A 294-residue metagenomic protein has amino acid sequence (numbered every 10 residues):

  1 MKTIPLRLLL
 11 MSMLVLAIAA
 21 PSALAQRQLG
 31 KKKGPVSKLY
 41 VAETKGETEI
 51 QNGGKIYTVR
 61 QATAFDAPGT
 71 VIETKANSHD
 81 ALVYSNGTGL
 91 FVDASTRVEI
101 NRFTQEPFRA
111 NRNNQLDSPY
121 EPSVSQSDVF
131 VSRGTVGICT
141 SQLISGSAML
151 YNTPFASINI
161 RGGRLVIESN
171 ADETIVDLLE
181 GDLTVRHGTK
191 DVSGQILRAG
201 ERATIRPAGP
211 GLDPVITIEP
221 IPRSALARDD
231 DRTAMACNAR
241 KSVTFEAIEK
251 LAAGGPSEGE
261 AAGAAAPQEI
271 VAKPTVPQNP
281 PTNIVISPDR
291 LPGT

Functional and structural regions predicted by a protein language model:
K2-V36, Y57-Q61, S85, D93 (+4 more regions): C-terminal interaction modules
P35-A64: N-terminal targeting signals for Sec/Tat export/insertion, comprising classic cleavable signal peptides
K45-T48, N77-D80, G163: Generic short beta-strand segments
G46, G134, G181-L183: Glycine-centered positions in the ABC transporter ATPase nucleotide-binding domain
K55, Q61-A64, P68-V71, A76-G89 (+2 more regions): N-terminal beta-strand/beta-hairpin edge segment
S141: Charged (often Lys/Glu-rich) extended helix/loop segments that serve as interaction or gating elements
